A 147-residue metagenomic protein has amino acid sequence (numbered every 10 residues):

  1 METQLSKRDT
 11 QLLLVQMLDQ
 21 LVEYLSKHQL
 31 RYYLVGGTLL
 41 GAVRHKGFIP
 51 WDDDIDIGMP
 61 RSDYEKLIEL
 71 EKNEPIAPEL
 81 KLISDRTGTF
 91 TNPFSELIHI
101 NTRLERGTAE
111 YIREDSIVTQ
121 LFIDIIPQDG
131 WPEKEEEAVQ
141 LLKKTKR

Functional and structural regions predicted by a protein language model:
E2-S26, E71-E133, R147: Conserved catalytic core of two-metal-ion nucleotidyltransferases
V22-I55, Y64-E65: Active-site nucleotide-donor binding segment shared across nucleotidyl transfer reactions
G41-R44, K66-I68, T91-N92, P132-E137: Short catalytic/ligand-binding loop motif for oxyanion handling, primarily in non-cytosolic enzymes, centered on
G58-P60: Short hydrophobic/aromatic beta-strand micro-patches that form the beta-sheet surface supporting nucleotide- or nucleic
Q140-R147: Alpha-helical membrane-targeting segments
